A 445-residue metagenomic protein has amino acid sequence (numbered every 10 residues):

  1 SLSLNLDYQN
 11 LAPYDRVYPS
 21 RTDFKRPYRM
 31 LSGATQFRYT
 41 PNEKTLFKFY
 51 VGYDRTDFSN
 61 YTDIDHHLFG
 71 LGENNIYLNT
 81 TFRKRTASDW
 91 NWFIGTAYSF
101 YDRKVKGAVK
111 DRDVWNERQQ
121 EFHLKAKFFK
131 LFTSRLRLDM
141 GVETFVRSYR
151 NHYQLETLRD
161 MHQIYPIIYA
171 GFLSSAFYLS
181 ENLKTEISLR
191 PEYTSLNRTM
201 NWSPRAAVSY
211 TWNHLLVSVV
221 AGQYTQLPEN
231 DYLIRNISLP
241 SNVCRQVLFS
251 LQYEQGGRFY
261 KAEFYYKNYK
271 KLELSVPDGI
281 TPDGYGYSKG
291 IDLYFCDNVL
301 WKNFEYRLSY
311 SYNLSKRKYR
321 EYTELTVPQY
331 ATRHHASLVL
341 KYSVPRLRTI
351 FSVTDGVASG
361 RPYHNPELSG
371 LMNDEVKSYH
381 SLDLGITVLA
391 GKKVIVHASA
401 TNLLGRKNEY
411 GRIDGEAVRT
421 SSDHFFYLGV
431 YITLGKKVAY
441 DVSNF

Functional and structural regions predicted by a protein language model:
S1-L4, A12, E43-F47, S88-W92 (+8 more regions): Repeated loop/turn-to-beta-strand initiation elements of outer-membrane beta-barrel proteins
Y8-A12, Y53-D57, Y98-D102, T144-R150 (+13 more regions): Transmembrane beta-strands of outer-membrane beta-barrel pores
N10-F93, Y98-Q120: Flexible loop and strand-edge segments within Gram-negative outer membrane beta-barrel domains
Y18-K25, Y61-F69, Y77, T81 (+11 more regions): Extracellular loop and loop/strand-boundary signature of outer-membrane beta-barrel proteins
N42, L131-D139, E143, R147 (+4 more regions): Structural signature of Gram-negative outer-membrane beta-barrels, strongest in the C-terminal barrel of TonB-dependent
F93-V105, T211-V220, P240-K289, Y294-N298 (+1 more regions): Membrane-embedded beta-barrel scaffold of Gram-negative outer-membrane proteins
L179-N182, Y265-N268, P282-H364, L404: Gram-negative outer-membrane beta-barrel transporters
V219, F249, V299, V327-F445: Conserved C-terminal beta-signal and adjacent last beta-strands/turns of outer-membrane beta-barrel proteins
